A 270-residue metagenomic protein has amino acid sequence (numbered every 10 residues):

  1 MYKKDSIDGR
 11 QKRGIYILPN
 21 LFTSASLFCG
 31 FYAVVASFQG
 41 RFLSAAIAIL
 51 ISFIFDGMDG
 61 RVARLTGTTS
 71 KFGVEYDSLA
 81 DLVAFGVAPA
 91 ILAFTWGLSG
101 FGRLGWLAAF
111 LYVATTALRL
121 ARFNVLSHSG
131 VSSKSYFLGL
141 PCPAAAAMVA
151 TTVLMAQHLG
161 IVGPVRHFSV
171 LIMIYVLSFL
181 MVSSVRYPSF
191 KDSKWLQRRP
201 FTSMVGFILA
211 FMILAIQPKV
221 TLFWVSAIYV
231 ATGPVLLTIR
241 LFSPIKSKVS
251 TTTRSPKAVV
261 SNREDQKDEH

Functional and structural regions predicted by a protein language model:
M1-G57, L236, H270: Topogenic membrane-insertion module of multi-pass membrane proteins
M1-I7, K134-H270: C-terminal membrane-associated helical module and adjoining short loops/tails
G14-T23, L65-F123, T152-L154: Multi-pass membrane catalytic core of lipid/isoprenoid biosynthesis enzymes
F22-A25, A45-S52, A108-L111, T115 (+5 more regions): Hydrophobic alpha-helical transmembrane segments of polytopic
F28, I54, M58, V62 (+2 more regions): Active-site His/Glu-centered metal-binding helix of metallohydrolases
Y32-I47, V83, V87-A109, T151-S169 (+1 more regions): Helix-coil boundary and interhelical linker segments in multi-pass alpha-helical membrane proteins
R61-S70, A117-S132, V182-K191: C-terminal ends of transmembrane helices
A109-M148: Hydrophobic, well-structured mid-protein blocks that either form specific transmembrane helices
